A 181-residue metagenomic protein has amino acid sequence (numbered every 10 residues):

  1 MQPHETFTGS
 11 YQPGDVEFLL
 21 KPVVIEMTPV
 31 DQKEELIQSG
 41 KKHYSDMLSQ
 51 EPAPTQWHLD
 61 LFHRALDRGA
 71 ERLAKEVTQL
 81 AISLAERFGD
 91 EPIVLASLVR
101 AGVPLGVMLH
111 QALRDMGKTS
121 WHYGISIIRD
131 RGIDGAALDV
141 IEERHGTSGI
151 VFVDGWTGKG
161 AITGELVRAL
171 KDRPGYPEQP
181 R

Functional and structural regions predicted by a protein language model:
M1-R181: PRPP-associated nucleotide enzymes
